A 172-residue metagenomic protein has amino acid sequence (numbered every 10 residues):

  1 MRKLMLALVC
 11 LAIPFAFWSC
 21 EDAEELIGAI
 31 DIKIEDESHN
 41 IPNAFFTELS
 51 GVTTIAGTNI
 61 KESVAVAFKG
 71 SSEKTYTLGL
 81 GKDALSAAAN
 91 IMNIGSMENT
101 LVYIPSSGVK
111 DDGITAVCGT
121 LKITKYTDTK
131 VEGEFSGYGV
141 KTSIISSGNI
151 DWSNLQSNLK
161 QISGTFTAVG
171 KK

Functional and structural regions predicted by a protein language model:
M1-S19: Sec-dependent bacterial lipoprotein signal peptides
F15-N40, G170: Bacterial Sec-dependent N-terminal signal peptides
I27-A29, C118, S163: Surface-exposed or flexible loop/turn and strand-edge residues in extracellular/cell-surface modules
E37-G51: N-terminal targeting signals for Sec/Tat export/insertion, comprising classic cleavable signal peptides
T47-K130, V140-T142: Surface-exposed helix/loop patches within compact recognition domains
T124-K172: C-terminal or internal capping secondary-structure element at the end of a domain, subdomain, or sheet
